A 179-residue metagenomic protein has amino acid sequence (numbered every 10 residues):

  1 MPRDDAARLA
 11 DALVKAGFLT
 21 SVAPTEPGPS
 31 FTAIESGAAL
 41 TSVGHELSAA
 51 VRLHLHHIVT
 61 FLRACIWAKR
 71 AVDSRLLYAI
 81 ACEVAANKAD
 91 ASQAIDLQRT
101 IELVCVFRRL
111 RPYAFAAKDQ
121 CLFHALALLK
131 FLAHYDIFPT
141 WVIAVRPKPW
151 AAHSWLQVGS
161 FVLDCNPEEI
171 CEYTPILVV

Functional and structural regions predicted by a protein language model:
M1-D73, A79-K88, Y135: Long, charge-rich, low-complexity alpha-helical segments
P2-R3, C121, V145: Charged, low-complexity surface patches
H56-R99, A116, V162-L163, P167-V179: His-Asp-centered catalytic microenvironments across diverse enzyme cores, prominently the transglutaminase-like
T100-F107: Acidic catalytic patch
L103, C121-H124: Hydrophobic (often cysteine-bearing) scaffold residues that line and stabilize catalytic clefts of nucleotide/cofactor
L110: Extended, charge-enriched "interface" segments that sit outside catalytic cores
H124-V179: Hydrophobic/aromatic-rich core segments of domains that either
